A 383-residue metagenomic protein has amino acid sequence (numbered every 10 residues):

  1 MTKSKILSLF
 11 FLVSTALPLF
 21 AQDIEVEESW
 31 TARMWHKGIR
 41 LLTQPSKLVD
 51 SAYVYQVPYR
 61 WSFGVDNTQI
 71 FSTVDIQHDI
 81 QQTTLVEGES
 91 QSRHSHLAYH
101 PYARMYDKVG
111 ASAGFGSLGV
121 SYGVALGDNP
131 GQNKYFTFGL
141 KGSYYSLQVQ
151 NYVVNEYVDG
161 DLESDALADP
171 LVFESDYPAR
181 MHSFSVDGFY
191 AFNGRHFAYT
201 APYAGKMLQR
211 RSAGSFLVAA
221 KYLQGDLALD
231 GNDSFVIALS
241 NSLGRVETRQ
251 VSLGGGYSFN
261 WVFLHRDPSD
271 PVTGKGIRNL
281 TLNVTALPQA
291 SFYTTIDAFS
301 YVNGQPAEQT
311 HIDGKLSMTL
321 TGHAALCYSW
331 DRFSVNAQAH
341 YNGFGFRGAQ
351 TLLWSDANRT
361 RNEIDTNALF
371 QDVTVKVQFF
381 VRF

Functional and structural regions predicted by a protein language model:
D23-E25, T31-K37, L41-R60, N193-G214 (+1 more regions): Short loop/turn motifs that connect adjacent beta-strands in outer-membrane beta-barrel proteins
W61-V65, L118-V120, S143-L147, V186 (+6 more regions): Transmembrane beta-strands of outer-membrane beta-barrel proteins
N67-T73, F115-S117, V124-D128, G142-Y144 (+8 more regions): Transmembrane beta-strands of outer-membrane beta-barrel pores
D75-S90, N133-Y135, V158-D165, T200-A201 (+3 more regions): Outer-membrane beta-barrel translocator domains and adjoining extracellular loop/strand segments of Gram-negative
Q82-E89, L229-I237, N241-H323, C327-R332 (+1 more regions): Outer-membrane beta-barrel transmembrane domain signature
H94-L97, G123, Q132, D169-Y177 (+4 more regions): Extracellular loop and loop/strand-boundary signature of outer-membrane beta-barrel proteins
T137-E247: Outer-membrane pore/translocation modules
V186-G188, L369-F383: Outer-membrane beta-barrel "beta-signal"
